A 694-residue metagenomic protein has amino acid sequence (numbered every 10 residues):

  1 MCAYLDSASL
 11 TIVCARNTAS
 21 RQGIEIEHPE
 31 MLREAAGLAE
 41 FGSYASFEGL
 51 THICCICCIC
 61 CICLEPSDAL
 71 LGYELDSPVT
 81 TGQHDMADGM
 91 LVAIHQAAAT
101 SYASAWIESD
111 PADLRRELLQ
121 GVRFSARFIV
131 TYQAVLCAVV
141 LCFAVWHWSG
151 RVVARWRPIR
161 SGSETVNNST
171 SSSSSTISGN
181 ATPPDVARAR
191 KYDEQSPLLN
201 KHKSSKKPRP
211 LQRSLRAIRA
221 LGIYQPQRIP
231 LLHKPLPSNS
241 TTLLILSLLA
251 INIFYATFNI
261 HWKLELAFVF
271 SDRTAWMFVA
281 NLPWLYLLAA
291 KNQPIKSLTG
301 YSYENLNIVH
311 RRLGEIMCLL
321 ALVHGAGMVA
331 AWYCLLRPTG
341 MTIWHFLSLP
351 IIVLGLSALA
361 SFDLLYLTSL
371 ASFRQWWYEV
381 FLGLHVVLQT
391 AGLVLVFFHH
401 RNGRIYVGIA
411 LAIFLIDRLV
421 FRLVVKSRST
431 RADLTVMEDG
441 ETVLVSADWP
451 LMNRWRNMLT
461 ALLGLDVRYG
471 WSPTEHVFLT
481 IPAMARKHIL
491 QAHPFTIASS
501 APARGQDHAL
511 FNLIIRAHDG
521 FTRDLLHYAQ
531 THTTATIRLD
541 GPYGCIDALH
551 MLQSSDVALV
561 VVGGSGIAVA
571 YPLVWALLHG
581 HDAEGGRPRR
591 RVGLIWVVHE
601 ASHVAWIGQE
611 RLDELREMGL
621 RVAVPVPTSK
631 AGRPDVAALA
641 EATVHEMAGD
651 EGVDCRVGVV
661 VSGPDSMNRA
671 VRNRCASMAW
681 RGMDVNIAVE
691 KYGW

Functional and structural regions predicted by a protein language model:
C2-D6, L10-G49, C54, C63 (+1 more regions): FNR-like FAD-binding dehydrogenase module
